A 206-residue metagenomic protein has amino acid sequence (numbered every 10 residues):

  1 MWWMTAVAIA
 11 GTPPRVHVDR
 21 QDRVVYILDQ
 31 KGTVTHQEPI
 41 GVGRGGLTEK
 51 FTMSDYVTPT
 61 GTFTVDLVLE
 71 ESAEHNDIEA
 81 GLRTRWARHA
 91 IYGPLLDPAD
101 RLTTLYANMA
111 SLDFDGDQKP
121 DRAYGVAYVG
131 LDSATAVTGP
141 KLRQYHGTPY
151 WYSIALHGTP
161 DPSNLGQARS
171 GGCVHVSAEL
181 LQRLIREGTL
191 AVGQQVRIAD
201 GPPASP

Functional and structural regions predicted by a protein language model:
M1-I9, V65, S72, S111 (+1 more regions): Hydrophobic alpha-helical targeting segments used for export or membrane insertion
W2-Q30: N-terminal accessory segments that precede or flank the first globular/catalytic domain
G11-P13, R20-R23, T35, T58-T62 (+3 more regions): Extracytoplasmic
G11-P14, Q21, E38-F63, M109-D115 (+2 more regions): N-terminal post-signal-peptidase region of extra-cytosolic proteins
R15-H17, V24-Y26, P39, T64-D66 (+3 more regions): Soluble periplasmic/extracytoplasmic beta-strand elements of cell-envelope proteins
Q21-D22, Q30-T33, I40-G45, V68-E71 (+4 more regions): Solvent-exposed coil/turn segments that connect beta secondary-structure elements in extracytoplasmic/periplasmic
V25-L28, T35, G46-K50, S72-D77 (+2 more regions): Short, solvent-exposed loop/turn elements at domain surfaces
H75-P206: Exported/periplasmic cell-wall-interacting domains
